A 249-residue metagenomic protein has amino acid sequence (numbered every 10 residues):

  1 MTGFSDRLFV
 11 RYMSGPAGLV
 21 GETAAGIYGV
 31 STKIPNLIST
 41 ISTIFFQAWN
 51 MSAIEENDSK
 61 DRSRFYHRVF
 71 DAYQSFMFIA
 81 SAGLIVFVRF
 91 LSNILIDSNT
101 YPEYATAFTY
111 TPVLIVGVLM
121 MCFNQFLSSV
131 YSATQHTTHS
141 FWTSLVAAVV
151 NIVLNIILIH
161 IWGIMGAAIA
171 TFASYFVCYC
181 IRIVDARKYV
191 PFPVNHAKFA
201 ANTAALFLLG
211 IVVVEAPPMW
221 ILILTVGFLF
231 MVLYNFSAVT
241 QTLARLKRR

Functional and structural regions predicted by a protein language model:
M1-I54, G117, M121-Q125: Transmembrane helical elements of multi-pass membrane transporters/channels
M1-M13, I41-A48, V69, Y73 (+4 more regions): Short helix-kink/termination motifs in transmembrane helices of multi-pass secondary transporters
G3, T32, T43, Q47 (+3 more regions): Short runs within selected transmembrane alpha-helices of multi-pass transporters and secretion channels
G29, N50, D61-F87, A105-T111 (+1 more regions): Interfacial transmembrane-helix starts/ends
P35-Y73, S128-A133: Helix-loop junctions and terminal segments of transmembrane helices in multi-pass membrane transport/translocation
A82-I85, N155-I156, L206-W220: Hydrophobic alpha-helical transmembrane segments in multi-pass integral membrane proteins
I85-L119: Interfacial segments at transmembrane-helix termini and the short loops linking adjacent helices
I211-R249: Membrane-proximal transmembrane or re-entrant/amphipathic helices at the cytosolic face
